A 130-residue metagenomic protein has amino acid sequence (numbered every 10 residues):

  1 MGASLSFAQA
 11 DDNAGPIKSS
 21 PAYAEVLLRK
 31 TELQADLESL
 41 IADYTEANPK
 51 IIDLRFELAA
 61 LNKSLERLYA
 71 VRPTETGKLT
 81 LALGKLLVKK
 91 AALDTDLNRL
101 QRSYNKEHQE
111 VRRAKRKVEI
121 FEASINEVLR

Functional and structural regions predicted by a protein language model:
M1-G2: Sec-dependent N-terminal signal peptides
L5-S6: Cleavable N-terminal signal peptides
D11-A59: Soluble oligomerization/assembly scaffold segments of membrane-associated complexes
G15-I17, I41-K50, K63-R112, K117 (+1 more regions): Long, charged amphipathic alpha-helices with heptad-repeat/coiled-coil character
E57, K117-V118: Short acidic/histidine-centered micro-motifs embedded in hydrophobic/aromatic stretches that mark compact functional
